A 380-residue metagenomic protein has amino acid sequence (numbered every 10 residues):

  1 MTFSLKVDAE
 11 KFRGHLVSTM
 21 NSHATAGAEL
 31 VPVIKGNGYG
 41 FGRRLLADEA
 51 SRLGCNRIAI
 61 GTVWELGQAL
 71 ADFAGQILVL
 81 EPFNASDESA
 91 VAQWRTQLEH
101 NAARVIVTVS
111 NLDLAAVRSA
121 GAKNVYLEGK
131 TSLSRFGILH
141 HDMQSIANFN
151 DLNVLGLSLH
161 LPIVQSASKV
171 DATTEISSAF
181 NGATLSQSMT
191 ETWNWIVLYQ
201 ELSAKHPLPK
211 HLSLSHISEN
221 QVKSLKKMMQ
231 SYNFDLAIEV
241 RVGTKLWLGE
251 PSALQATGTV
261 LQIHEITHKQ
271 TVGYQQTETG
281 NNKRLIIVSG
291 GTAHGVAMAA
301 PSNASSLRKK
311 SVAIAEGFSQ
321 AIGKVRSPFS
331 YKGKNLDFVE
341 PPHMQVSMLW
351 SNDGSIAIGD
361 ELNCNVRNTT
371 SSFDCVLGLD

Functional and structural regions predicted by a protein language model:
T2-D8, R13, P32, D171-D380: Active-site anion/phosphate-binding pocket segments in diverse small-molecule metabolic enzymes
T2-G14, G27-K205, P209-H211: Active-site-proximal beta-alpha core segment in soluble small-molecule metabolic enzymes
V17-G27: Glycine-rich phosphate/diphosphate-binding loops that line cofactor/substrate pockets in enzymes
S22-A24, Y39, E278: Short secondary-structure boundary/capping segments within folded domains
